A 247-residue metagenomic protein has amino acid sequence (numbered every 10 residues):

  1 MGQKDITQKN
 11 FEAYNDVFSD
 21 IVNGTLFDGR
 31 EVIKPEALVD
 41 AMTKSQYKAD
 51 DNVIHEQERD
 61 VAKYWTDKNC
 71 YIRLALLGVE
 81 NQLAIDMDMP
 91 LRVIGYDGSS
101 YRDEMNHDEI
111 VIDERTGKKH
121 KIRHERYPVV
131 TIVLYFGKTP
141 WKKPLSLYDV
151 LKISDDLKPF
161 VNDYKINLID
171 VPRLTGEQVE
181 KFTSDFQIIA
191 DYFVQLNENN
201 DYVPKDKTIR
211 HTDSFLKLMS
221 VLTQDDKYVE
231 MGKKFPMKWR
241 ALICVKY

Functional and structural regions predicted by a protein language model:
M1-Y247: Elongated, amphipathic alpha-helical interaction scaffolds
